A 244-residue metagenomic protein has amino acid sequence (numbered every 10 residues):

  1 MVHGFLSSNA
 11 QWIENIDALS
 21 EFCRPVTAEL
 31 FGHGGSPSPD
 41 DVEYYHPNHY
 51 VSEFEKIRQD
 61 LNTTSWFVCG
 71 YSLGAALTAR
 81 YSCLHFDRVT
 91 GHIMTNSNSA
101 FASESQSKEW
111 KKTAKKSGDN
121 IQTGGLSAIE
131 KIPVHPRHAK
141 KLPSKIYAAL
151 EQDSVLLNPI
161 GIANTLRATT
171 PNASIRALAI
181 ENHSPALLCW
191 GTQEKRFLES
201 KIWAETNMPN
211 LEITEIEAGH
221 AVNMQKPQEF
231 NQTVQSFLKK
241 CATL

Functional and structural regions predicted by a protein language model:
G4-S7, S72: Active-site glycine-rich loops that stabilize anionic/oxyanionic intermediates across multiple enzyme folds
L6, L30-G34, S99, G219-V222: Alpha/beta-hydrolase active-site loop signature
I13-D17, C23-C69, L73, Q232-Q235: Active-site loop/oxyanion-hole signature of alpha/beta-hydrolase fold enzymes
A79, C83-L84, T90-Q122: Flexible "cap/lid" loop of the alpha/beta hydrolase fold
S103-E109, Q122-I180: Conserved alpha/beta-hydrolase catalytic His-Asp/Glu region
H183-A218: Conserved loop-alpha-helix segment in the C-terminal half of the alpha/beta-hydrolase fold that carries the catalytic
A218-N231: Catalytic histidine-centered segment of alpha/beta-hydrolase-like enzymes
